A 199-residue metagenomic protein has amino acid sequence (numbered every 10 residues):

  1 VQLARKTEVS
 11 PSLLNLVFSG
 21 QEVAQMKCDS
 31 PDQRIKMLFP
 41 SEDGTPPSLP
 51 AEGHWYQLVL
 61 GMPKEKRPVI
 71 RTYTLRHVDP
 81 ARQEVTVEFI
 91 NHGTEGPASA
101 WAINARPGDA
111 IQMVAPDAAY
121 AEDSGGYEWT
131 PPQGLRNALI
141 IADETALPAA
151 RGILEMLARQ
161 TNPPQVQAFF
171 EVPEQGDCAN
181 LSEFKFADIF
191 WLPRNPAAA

Functional and structural regions predicted by a protein language model:
V1-A199: Extended, composition-driven regions rather than compact fold-specific motifs
